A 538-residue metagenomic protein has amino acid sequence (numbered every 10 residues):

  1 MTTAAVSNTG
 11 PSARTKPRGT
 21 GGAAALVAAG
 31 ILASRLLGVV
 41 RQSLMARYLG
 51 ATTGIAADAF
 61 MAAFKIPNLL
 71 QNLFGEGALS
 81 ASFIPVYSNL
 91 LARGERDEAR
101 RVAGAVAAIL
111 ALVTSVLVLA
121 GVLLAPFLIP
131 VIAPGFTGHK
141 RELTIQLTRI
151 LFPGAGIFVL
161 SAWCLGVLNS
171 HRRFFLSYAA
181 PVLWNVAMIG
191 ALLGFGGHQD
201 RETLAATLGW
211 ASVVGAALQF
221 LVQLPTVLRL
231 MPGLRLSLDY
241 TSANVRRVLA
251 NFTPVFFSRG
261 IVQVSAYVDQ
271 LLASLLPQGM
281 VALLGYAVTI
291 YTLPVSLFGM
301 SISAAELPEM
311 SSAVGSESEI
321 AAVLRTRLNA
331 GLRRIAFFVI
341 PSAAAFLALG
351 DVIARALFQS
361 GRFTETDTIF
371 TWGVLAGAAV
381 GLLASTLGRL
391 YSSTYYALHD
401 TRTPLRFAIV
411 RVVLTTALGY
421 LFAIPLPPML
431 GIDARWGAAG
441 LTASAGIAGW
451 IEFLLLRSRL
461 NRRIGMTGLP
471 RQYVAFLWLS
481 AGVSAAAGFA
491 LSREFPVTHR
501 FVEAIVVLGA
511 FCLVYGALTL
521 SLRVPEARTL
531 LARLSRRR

Functional and structural regions predicted by a protein language model:
T2-R538: Membrane-embedded alpha-helical bundles of multi-pass transporters/translocases, especially carrier/permease families
